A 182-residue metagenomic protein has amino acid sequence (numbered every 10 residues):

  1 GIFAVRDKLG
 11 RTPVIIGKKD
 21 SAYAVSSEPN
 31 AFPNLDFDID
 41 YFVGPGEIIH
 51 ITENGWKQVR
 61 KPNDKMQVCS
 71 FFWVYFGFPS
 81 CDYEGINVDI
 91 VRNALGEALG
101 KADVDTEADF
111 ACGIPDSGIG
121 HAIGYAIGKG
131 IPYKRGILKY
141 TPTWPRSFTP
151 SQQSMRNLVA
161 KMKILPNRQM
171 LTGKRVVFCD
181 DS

Functional and structural regions predicted by a protein language model:
G1-G118, A126-N167: N-terminal segments that mediate ammonia production and transfer in glutamine-dependent amidotransferase systems
L158-S182: PRPP/pyrophosphate-binding module of the type I phosphoribosyltransferase fold
